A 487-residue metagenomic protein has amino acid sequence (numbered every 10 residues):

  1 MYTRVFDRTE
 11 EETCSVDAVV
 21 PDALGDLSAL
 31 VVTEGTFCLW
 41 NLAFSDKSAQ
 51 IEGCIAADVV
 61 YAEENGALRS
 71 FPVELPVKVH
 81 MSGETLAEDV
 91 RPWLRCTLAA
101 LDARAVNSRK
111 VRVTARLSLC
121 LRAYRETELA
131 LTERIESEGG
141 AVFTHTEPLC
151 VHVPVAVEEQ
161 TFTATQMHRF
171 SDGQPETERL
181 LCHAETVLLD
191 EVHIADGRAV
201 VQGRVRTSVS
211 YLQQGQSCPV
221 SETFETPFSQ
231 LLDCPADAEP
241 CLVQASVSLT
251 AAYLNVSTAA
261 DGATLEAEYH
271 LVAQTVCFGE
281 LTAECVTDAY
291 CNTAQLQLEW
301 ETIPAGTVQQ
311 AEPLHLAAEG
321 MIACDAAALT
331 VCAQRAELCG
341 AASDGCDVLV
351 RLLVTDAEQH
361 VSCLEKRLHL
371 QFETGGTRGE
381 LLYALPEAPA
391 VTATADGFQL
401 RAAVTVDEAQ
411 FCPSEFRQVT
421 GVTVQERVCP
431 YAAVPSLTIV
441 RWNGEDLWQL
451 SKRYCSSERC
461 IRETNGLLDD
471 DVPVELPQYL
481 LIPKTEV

Functional and structural regions predicted by a protein language model:
M1-A433: Membrane-lipid interaction segments
E426-E463, L468-V487: Primarily a LysM-type cell-wall glycan-binding module
